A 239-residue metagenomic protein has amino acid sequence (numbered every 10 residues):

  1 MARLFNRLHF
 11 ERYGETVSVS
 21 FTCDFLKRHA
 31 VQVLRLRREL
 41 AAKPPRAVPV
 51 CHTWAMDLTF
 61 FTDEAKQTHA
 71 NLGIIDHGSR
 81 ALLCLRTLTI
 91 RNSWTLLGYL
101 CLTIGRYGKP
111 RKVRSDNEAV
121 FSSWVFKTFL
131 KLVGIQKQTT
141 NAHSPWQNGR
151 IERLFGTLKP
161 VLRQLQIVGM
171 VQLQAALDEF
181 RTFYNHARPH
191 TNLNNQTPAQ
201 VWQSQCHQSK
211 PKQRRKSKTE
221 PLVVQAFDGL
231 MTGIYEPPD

Functional and structural regions predicted by a protein language model:
M1-W54, T197-K210: Basic, flexible linker segments flanking DNA-binding modules in nucleic acid-interacting mobile-element proteins
E11, E15, E39, A47-P49 (+8 more regions): Glutamate identity and glutamate-enriched acidic tracts
Y13-T16, D24-K27, V31-V33, P44-A55 (+2 more regions): RNase H-like DDE/DDD metal-dependent nuclease/strand-transfer catalytic core used by mobile genetic elements
R35, R111, T191-N194: Acidic/polar loop patches that form or flank catalytic/metal-binding clefts of enzymes that bind anionic ligands
P49-V50, L72, L83-C84, V224 (+2 more regions): Hydrophobic transmembrane signal anchors and adjacent membrane-proximal interface regions, especially in viral
T157-D239: C-terminal domain-tail junction helix/linker
